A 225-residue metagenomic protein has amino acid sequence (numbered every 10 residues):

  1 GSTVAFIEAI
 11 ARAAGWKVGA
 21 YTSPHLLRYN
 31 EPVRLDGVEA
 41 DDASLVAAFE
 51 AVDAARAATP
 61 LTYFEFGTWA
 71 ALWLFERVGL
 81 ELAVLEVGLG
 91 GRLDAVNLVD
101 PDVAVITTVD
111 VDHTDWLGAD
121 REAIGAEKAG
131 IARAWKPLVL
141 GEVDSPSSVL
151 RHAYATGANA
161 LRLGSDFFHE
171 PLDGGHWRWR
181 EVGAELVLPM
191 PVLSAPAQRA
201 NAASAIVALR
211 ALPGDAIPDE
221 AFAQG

Functional and structural regions predicted by a protein language model:
G1, E65, E142-D144: Short alpha-helix boundary/capping motifs
S2-I7: Hydrophobic positions on the alpha1 helix immediately C-terminal to the Walker A/P-loop
E8-A13, W73, R77, R151 (+1 more regions): Short, well-ordered alpha-helices that flank and scaffold nucleotide-derived cofactor binding pockets
A13-V99, D115-L117, A123: ATP-dependent carboxylate-amine ligase catalytic core
R56-L61, M190-P196: A short glycine/serine-rich beta->alpha loop
E81-E86, P101-V192, A200-A223: Acidic, Mg2+-coordinating active-site environments of NTP-dependent enzymes
L93-V96, K128, P196: A generic local secondary-structure boundary/capping motif
